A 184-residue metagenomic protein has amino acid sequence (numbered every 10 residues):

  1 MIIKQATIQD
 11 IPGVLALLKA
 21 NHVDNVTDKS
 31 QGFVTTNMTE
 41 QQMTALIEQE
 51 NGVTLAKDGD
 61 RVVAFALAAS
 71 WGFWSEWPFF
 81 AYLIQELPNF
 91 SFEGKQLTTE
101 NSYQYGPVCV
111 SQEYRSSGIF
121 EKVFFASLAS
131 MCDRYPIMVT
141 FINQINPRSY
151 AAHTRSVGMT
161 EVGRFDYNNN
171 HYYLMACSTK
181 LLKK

Functional and structural regions predicted by a protein language model:
I2-A16: A short beta-loop-alpha structural element at the N-terminal edge of CoA-dependent acyl/N-acetyltransferase catalytic
H22-Q42: Conserved GNAT-fold acetyl-CoA-binding loop/helix
M43-L55, G72-P78, Q104: A short helix-loop-beta-strand connector motif used in the catalytic cores of GNAT acetyltransferases and, in some
L67-P107: Conserved acyl-donor/pantetheine-binding loop and adjacent beta-alpha core of acyl/acetyltransferases and related
N101-Y105, M131-N143: Conserved GNAT acetyl-CoA-binding A-motif
V108-R115, T140-Y150: Conserved beta-strand-loop-alpha-helix junction that forms the acyl-donor binding cleft
V110, S116-S130, R155: Conserved acetyl-CoA-binding loop-helix of GNAT-fold acetyltransferases
E121, Q144-G163: Conserved active-site alpha-helix within GNAT-family acetyltransferase domains
